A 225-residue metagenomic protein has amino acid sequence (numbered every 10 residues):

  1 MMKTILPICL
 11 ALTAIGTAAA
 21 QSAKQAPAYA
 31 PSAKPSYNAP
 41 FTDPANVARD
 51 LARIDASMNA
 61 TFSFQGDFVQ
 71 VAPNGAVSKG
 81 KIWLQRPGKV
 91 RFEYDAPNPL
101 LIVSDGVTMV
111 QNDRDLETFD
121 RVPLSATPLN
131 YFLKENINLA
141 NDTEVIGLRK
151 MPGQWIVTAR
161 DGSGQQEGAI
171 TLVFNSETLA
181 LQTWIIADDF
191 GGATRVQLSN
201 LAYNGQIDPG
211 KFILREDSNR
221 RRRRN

Functional and structural regions predicted by a protein language model:
M1-Q21: Sec-dependent N-terminal signal peptides
T17-R53, E216-N225: Compositionally biased, proline/threonine/alanine/serine-rich low-complexity intrinsically disordered stretches
K24-A30, K81-N130, T194-R195, N200: An acidic-aromatic
A56-P73: A short, Trp-centered hydrophobic/proline-enriched beta-strand micro-motif
N59-S63, V77-K79, Q85-P87, A96-P97 (+5 more regions): Extracytoplasmic
G66, V90-Y94, M109-N112, V157 (+1 more regions): Short hydrophobic/aromatic-rich beta-strand segments that constitute the beta-sheet cores of beta-sandwich/beta-barrel
L116-W155, R160-S163: Flexible, surface-exposed loop/linker segments and immediately adjacent secondary-structure boundaries
A140-N141, K150-N225: Gly/Pro-enriched, hydrophobic low-complexity segments that function as extracytoplasmic propeptides/linkers
